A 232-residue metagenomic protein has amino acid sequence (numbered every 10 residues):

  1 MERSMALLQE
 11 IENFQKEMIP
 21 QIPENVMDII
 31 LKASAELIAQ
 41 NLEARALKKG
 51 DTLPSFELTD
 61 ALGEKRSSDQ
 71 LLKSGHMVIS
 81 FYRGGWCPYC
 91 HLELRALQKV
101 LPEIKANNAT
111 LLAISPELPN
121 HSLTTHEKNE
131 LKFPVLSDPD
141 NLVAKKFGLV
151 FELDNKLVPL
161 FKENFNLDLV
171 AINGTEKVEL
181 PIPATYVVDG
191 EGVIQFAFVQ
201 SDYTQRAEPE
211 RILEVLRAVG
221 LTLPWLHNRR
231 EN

Functional and structural regions predicted by a protein language model:
M1-T52, N232: N-terminal targeting signals for export/organelle localization
E36-S55, L169-Y186: Alpha-helix-centered segments that form part of catalytic cores
T59-A61, V188: A generic structural motif
S68-L97: Short active-site neighborhood of thiol/selenol oxidoreductases, capturing the structured segment around
E93-K146: Structural microenvironment flanking redox-active thiols in thiol-disulfide oxidoreductases
D138-Q205: Thiol/selenol-based redox catalytic cores and closely related redox-interacting motifs
S201-G220: A short, polar/charged loop-to-alpha-helix boundary motif
L223-N232: Cysteine/selenocysteine-centered motifs that mediate thiol-based redox chemistry or coordinate metal-sulfur cofactors
